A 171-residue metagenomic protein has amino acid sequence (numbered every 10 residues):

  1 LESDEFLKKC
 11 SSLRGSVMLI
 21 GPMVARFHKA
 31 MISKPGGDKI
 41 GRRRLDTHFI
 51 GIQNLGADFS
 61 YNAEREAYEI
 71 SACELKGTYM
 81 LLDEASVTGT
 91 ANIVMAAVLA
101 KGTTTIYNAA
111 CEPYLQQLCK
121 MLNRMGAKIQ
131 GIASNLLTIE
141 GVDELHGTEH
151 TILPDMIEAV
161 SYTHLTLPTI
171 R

Functional and structural regions predicted by a protein language model:
L1-K9, A57-D83, L99, C119 (+1 more regions): Self-splicing inteins and homing endonuclease
E2-S71, Y79: Hydrophobic alpha-helical hairpins/lids featuring a short glycine-rich hinge
L7, M31-R43, G77-E84, G102-P113 (+1 more regions): Flexible, glycine/proline-enriched loop segments at strand-loop-helix junctions that form or flank small-ligand binding
R14-G21, Y79-M80, T88-V94, E149-H150 (+1 more regions): Intrinsic, low-complexity N-terminal interaction/targeting segments
A91, M95-T104: Internal alpha/beta core interface subdomains
C111-M121: Aromatic- and glycine-enriched pocket-lining scaffold segments that form the walls of small-molecule binding clefts
T163-T169: Conserved small/polar residues in nucleotide/adenosyl-binding loops
